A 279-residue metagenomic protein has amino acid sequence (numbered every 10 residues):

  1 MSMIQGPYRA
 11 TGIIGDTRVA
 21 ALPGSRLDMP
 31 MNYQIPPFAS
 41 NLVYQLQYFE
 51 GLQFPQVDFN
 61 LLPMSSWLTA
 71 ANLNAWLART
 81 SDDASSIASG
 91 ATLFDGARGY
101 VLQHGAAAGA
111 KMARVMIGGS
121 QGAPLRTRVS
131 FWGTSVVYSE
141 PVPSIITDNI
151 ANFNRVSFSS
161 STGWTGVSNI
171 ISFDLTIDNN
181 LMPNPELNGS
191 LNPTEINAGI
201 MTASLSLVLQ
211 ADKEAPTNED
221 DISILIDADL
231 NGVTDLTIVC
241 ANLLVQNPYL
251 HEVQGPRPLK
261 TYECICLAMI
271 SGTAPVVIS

Functional and structural regions predicted by a protein language model:
M1-S279: Signature of extracytoplasmic/envelope-associated structural regions
